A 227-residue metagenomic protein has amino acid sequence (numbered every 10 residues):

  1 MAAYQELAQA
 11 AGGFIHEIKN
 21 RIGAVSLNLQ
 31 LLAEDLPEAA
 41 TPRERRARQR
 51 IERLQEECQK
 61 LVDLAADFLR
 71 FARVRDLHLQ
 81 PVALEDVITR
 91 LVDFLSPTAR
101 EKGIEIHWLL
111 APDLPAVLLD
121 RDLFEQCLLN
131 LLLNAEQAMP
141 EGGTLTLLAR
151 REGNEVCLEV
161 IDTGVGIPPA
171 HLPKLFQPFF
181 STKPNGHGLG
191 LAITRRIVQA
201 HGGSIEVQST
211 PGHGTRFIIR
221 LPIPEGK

Functional and structural regions predicted by a protein language model:
M1-K19: Conserved HAMP-HisKA connector
Q9, I18-Q59, L79: Histidine phosphotransfer helical core of two-component systems
Q80-V92: A conserved beta-strand-to-alpha-helix junction within the catalytic ATP-binding
L84, G166-K174: Short helix N-cap motif at coil->helix boundaries in the Bergerat
T89, R100, E105-P115: Conserved catalytic submotifs in the C-terminal HATPase_c
G142-N154: Short beta-strand/loop element within the Bergerat-fold HATPase_c
